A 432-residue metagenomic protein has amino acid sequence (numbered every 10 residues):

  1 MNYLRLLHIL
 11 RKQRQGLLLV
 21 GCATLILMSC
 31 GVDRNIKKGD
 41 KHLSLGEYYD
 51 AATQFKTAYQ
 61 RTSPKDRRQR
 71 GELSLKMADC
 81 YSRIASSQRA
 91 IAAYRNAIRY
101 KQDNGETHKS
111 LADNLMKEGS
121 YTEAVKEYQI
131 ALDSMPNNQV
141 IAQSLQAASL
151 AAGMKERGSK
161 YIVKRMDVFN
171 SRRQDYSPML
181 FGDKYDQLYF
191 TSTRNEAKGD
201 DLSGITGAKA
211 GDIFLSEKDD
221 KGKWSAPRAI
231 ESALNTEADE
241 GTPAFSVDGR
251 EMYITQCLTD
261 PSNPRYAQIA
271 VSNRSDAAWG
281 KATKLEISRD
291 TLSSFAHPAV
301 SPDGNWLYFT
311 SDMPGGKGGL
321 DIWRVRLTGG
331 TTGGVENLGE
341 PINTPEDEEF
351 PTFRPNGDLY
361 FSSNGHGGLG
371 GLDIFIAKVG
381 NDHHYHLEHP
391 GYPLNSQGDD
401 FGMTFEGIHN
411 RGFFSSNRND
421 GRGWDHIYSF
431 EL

Functional and structural regions predicted by a protein language model:
G31-D33: Bacterial signal peptide processing site
L45, R83, D103, T107-L432: Short, conserved micro-motifs composed of acidic
A58, N96-A97, I130-A131: Canonical positions in the second alpha-helix
